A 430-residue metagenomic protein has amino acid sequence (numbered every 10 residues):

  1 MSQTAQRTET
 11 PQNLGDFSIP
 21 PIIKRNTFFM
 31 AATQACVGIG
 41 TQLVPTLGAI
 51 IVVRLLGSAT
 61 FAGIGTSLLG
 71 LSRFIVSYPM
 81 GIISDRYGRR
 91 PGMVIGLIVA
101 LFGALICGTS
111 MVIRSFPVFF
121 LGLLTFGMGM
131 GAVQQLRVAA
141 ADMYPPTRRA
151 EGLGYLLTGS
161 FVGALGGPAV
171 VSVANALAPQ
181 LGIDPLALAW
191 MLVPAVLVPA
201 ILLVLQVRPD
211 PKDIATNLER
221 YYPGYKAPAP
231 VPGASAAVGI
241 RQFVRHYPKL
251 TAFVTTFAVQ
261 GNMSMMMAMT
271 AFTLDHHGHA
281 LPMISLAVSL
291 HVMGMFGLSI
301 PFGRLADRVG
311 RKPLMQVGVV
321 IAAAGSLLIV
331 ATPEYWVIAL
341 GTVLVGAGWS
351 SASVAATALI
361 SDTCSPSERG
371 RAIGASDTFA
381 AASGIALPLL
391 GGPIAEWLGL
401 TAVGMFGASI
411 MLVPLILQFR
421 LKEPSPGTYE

Functional and structural regions predicted by a protein language model:
R7-K24, P209-A252: Juxtamembrane intracellular "pre-TM" segments in multi-pass secondary transporters
F17-F74, L250-T255, M263-A280, I284: Helix-loop boundary and gating motifs at the non-cytosolic
A35, F116-G131, V337-S351: Hydrophobic core of transmembrane alpha-helices in multi-pass small-molecule transporters, especially MFS/SLC-type
G48, G131-Y144, S351-C364: Intracellular juxtamembrane helix-capping segments at the cytosolic ends of symmetry-related transmembrane helices
S77-G88, L298-G310, A395: Helix-to-loop junctions at the C-terminal end of transmembrane segments in multipass secondary transporters
I98-I113, I321-P333: C-terminal ends and interior cores of transmembrane alpha-helices in multi-pass membrane transporters/permeases
P146, L156-Q206: Helix-loop-helix hairpin linking two adjacent transmembrane segments in secondary transporters
V171, P194-Y222, L417-L421: C-terminal membrane-cytosol helix-exit motif in multi-pass small-molecule transporters
